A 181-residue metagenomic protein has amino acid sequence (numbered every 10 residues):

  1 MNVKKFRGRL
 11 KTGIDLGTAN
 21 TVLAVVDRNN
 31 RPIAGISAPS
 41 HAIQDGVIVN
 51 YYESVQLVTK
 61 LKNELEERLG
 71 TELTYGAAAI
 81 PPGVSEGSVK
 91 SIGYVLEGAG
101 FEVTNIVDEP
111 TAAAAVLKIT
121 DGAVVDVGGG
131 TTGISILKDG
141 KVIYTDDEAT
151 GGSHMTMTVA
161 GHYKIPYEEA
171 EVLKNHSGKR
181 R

Functional and structural regions predicted by a protein language model:
M1-T18, V22-V127, D139-R181: Nucleotide/phosphate-binding catalytic cleft detector across ATP-hydrolyzing and phosphate-transferring enzymes
G130: Short glycine-rich anion-binding loops that position phosphate/pyrophosphate groups of nucleotides and phosphorylated
G133-S135: A structural feature that tracks compact, well-ordered secondary-structure segments with a strong bias toward
